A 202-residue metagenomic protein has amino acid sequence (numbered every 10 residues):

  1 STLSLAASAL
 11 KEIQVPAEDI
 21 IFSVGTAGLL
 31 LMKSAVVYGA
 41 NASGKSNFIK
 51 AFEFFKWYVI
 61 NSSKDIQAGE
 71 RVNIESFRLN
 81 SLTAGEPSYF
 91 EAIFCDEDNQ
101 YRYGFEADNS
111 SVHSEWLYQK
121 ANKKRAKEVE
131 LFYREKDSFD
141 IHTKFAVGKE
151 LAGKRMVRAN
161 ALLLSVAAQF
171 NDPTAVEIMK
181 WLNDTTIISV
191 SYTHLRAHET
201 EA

Functional and structural regions predicted by a protein language model:
S1-F54: Pre-Walker A-like glycine/lysine-rich segment at the N-terminus of P-loop NTPase domains
L3, F90-A92, E115, F132: Well-ordered beta-strand positions enriched in small/hydrophobic/aromatic, beta-favoring residues
A7, N41, F94-D98, A107-N109: Short, flexible loop/turn elements at secondary-structure junctions
F55-I66: Post-Walker A helix-loop "phosphate-sensing" segment adjacent to the P-loop in P-loop NTPases
K64, G69-L82: Short N-terminal edge-element motif at the start of the domain
T83-F105: Conserved amphipathic alpha-helical "coupling/scaffold" segments that transmit conformational changes between domains
Y101-R196: Electropositive, glycine-dotted interaction segments that contact anionic polymers or phosphate-rich ligands
A197-A202: A short, hydrophobic C-terminal helix/tail in secreted or cell-surface proteins
